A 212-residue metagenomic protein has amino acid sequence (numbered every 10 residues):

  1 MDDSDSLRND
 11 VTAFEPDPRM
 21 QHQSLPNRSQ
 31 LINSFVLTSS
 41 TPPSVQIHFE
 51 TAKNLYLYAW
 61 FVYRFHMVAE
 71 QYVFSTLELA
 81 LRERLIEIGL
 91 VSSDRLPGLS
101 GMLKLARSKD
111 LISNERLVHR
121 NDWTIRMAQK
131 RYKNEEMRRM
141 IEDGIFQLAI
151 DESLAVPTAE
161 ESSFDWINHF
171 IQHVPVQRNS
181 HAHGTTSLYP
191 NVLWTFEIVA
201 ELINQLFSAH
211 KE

Functional and structural regions predicted by a protein language model:
M1-E70, T158, Q205-L206: Extended intrinsically disordered or low-complexity regions, especially N/C-terminal cytosolic tails and loops, rather
Q46-F49, K53, S100-L103, R178-N179 (+2 more regions): Hydrophobic core segments within long, regular secondary-structure runs in both alpha- and beta-rich folds
L55-Y58, L105, K109, A159 (+2 more regions): Surface-exposed polar/charged interaction patches
Y58-V62, I86, S180-S187: General structural signal for alpha-helix termini and helix-helix connectors
A59-M67, L90, Y189, L193: Short, surface-exposed loop/turn segments at secondary-structure junctions
Y63-I88: Short, hydrophobic, well-ordered secondary-structure elements
R84, I88-D165, Q177: Flexible secondary-structure boundary motifs
E135-E212: Charge-enriched, short contiguous segments at helix-coil
